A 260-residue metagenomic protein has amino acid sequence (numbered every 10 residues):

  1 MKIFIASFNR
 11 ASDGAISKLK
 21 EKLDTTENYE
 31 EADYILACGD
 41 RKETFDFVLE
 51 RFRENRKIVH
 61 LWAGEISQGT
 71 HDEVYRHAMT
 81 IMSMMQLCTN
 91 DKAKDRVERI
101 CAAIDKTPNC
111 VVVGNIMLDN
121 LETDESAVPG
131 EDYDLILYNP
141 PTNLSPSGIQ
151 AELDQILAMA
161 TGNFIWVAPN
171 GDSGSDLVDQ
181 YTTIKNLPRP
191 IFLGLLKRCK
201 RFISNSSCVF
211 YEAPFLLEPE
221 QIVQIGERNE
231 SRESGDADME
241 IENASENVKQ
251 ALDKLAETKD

Functional and structural regions predicted by a protein language model:
F4-K106: Active-site and donor-binding regions of nucleotide-sugar-utilizing enzymes
I5, S17-N28, S126-K200: Donor-nucleotide binding loops and adjacent catalytic segments primarily of GT-B fold Leloir glycosyltransferases
L36-C38, F45-R51, H60-A63, Q86 (+1 more regions): A donor-sugar binding/catalytic signature common to diverse glycosyltransferases and related nucleotide-sugar
C38, C88-N90, V113, V167 (+1 more regions): Replace "coordinates the UDP/GDP/TDP-sugar" with "coordinates nucleotide-activated sugar donors
E54-K57, K106-P108, G162, E218-E220: A short helix->loop->beta-strand "cap" motif at the edges of active sites that frequently abuts
E65-T70, K94-D95, L118-D119, F210-Y211 (+1 more regions): Short gly/pro/ser/thr-enriched loop/turn and capping motifs at secondary-structure boundaries
M79-Q150: A nucleotide-sugar donor-handling region in carbohydrate enzymes
G235-D260: C-terminal amphipathic helix plus adjacent low-complexity, charged tail appended to glycosyltransferase catalytic
